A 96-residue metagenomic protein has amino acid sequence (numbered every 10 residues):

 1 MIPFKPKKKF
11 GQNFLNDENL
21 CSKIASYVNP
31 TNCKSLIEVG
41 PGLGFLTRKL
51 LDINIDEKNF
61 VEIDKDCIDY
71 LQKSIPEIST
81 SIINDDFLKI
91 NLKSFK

Functional and structural regions predicted by a protein language model:
M1-K96: Catalytic cores of RNA-modifying enzymes
